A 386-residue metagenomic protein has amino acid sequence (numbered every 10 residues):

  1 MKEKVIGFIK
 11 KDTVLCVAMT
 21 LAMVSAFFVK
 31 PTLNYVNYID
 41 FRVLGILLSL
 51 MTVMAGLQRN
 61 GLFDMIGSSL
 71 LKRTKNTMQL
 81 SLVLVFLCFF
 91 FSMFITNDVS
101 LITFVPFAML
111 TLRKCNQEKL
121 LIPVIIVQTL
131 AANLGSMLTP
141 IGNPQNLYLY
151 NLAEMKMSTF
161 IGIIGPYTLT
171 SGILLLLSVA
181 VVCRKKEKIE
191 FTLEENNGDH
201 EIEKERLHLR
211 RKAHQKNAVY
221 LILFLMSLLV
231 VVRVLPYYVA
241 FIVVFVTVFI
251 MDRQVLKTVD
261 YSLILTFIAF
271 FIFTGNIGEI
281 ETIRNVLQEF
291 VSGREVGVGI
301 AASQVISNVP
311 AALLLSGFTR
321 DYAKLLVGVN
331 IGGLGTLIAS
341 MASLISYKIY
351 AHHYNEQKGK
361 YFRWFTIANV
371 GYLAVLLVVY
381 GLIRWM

Functional and structural regions predicted by a protein language model:
K2, S158-L207, S343-M386: Juxtamembrane and boundary regions of transmembrane helices in multi-pass small-molecule transporters and channels
E3-N34, I46-G61, R184, M226-Q254 (+3 more regions): Structural signal for alpha-helical transmembrane segments and their membrane-water exit/capping regions in multi-pass
V5-K11, L33-V43, M155-Y167, R210-A213 (+3 more regions): Interfacial loop-to-helix junctions that mark the boundaries of transmembrane helices in multi-pass membrane
Y38, G67, I222-R320: Transmembrane helical segments that form the transport core of multi-pass membrane transport proteins
D40-V43, K72-V85, K114-V124, Q215-A218 (+2 more regions): Membrane-interfacial loop-to-helix junctions in multi-pass transporters
M78-V83, K114-V127, M155-G165, D321-L334 (+1 more regions): Membrane-interface alpha-helices at helix entry/exit sites of multi-pass transporters
F90-M137, Y148, L313-V327, N355-K360 (+1 more regions): Hydrophobic transmembrane alpha-helices that form the pore/transport pathway of multi-pass ion and small-solute
L175-L176, C183, E187-K257: Membrane-embedded hairpin module used as a gating/binding unit in multi-pass transport and secretion proteins
